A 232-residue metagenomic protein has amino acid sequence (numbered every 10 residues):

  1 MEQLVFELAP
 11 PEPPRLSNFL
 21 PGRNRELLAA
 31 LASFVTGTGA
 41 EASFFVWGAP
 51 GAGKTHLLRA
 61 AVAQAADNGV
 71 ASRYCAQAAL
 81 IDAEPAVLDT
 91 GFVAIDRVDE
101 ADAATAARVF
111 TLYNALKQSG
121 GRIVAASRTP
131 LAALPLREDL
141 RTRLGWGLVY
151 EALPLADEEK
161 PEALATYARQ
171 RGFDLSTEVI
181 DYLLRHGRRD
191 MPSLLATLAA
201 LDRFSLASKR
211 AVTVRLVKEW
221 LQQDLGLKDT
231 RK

Functional and structural regions predicted by a protein language model:
L4-L28: Dynamic helix-loop-helix/coil hinge segments at AAA+ ATPase domain boundaries and subdomain interfaces
G39-L58: Walker A/P-loop nucleotide-binding motif
Q77, P85-R108, L112, S119-S127: Conserved P-loop NTPase "ATPase switch" module shared by AAA+ and STAND
L131-G145: Short regulatory helix/loop adjacent to the ATP-binding pocket of P-loop NTPases
G147, P161-D174: Conserved AAA+ ATPase "sensor/coupling" helix adjacent to the nucleotide-binding pocket
G147-E159: Conserved AAA+ ATPase "SRH/arginine-finger" region at the nucleotide-binding site
D181-R185, P192-L206: C-terminal helical "lid" of AAA+/P-loop NTPase domains
S205-Q223: Conserved C-terminal helix/linker of AAA+ ATPases
